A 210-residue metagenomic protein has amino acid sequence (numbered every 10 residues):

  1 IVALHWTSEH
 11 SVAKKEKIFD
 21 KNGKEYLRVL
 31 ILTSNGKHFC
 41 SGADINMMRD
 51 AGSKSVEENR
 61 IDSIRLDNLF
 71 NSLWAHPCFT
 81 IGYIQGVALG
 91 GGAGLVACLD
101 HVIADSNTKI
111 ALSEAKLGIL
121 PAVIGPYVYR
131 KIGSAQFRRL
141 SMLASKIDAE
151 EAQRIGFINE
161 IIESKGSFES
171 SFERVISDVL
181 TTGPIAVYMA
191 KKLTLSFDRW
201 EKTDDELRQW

Functional and structural regions predicted by a protein language model:
I1-S53, N71-Y83, H101, D105-K109 (+1 more regions): A structural preference for short, pocket-lining loop segments at secondary-structure junctions
I45, L66, G125, S134-F137 (+1 more regions): A general structural signal for well-ordered alpha-helical segments in protein cores
G52-I64: A short acidic, glycine-rich active-site loop that binds or catalyzes chemistry on phosphate/adenosine moieties
L69, L73, Y83, L89-S141 (+2 more regions): CoA-thioester-processing core
D100-H101, R139, L143-S145, E151 (+2 more regions): Well-ordered beta-strand positions
I103-T108, I158-R208: C-terminal long alpha-helix characteristic of the crotonase
S134-R139, I147-R154, T182-Y188: Short, structured loop/turn "capping" segments at alpha-beta junctions
